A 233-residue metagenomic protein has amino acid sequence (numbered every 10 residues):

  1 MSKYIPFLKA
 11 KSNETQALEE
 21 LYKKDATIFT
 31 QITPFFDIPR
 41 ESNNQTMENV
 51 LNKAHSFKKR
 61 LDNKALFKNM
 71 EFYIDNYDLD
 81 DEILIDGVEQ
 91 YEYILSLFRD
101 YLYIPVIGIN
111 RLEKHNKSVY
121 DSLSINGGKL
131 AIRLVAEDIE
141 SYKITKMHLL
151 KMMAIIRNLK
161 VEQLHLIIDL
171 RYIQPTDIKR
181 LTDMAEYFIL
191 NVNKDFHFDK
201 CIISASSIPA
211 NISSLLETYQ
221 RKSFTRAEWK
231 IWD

Functional and structural regions predicted by a protein language model:
M1-E113, N211-D233: Alpha/beta catalytic barrel-like cores
Q90-D233: Eukaryote-skewed repeat-based solenoidal scaffolds used as protein-protein interaction platforms, primarily
